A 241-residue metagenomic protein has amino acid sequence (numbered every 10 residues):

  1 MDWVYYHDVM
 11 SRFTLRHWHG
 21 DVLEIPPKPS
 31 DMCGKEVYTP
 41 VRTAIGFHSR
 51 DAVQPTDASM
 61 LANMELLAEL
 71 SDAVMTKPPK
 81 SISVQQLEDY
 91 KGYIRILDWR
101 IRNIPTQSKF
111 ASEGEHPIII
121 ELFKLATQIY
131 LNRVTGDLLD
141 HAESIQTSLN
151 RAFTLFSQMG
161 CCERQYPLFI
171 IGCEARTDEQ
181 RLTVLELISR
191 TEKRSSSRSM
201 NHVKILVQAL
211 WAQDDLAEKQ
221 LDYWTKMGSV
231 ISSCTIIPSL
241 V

Functional and structural regions predicted by a protein language model:
M1-W3, D178-V241: C-terminal region signature
R12-Q165, C173-K193, A212: Cytosolic regulatory protein-protein interaction regions
E163-G172, H202-Q208: Amphipathic alpha-helical elements of HEAT/ARM-like alpha-solenoid repeat scaffolds that form extended
